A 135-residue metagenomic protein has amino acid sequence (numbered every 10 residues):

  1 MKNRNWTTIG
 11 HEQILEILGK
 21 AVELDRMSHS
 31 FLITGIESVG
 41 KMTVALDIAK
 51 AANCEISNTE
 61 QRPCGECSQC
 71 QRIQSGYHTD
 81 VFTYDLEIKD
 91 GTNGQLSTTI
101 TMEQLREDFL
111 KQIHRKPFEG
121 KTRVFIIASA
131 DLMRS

Functional and structural regions predicted by a protein language model:
M1-S135: Clamp-loader machinery-focused feature within the broader ASCE/P-loop NTPase space
